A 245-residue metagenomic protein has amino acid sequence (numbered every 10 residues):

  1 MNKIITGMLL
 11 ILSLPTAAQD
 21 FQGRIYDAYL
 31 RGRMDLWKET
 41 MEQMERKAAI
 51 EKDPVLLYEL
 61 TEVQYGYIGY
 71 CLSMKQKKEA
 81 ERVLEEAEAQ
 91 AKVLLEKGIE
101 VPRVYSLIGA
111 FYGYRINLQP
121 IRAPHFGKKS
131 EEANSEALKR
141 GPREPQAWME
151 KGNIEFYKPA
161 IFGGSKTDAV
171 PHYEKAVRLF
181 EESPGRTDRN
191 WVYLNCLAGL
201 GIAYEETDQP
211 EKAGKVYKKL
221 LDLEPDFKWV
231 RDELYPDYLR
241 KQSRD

Functional and structural regions predicted by a protein language model:
A17-M74: N-terminal leader/linker segments that initiate helical-solenoid repeat arrays
W37-T40, A80, A87, S130 (+2 more regions): Single-residue signature of alpha-solenoid repeat helices
E45-E59, Q90-V104, S135-E144, V177-N190: Flexible helix-coil transition and linker loops at the boundaries of alpha-helical arrays
